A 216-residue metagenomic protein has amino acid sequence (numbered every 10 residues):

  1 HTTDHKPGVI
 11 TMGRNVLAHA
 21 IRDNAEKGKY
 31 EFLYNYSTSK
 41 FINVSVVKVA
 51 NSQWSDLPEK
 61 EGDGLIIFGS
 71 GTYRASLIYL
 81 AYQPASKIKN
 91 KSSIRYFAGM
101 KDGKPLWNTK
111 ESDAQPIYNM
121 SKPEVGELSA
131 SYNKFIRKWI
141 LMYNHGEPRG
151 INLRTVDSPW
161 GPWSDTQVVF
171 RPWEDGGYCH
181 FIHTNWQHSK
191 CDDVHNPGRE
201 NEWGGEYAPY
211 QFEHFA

Functional and structural regions predicted by a protein language model:
H1-I42, K60-G62, G69-P123, Y132-G198: Beta-rich carbohydrate-recognition and catalytic domains
I42-D56, G126-S129, Y207-E213: Beta-propeller and closely related beta-sheet repeat lectin domains
N133, H214-A216: Surface-exposed acidic, glycine-flexible loop patches that form ligand/cofactor-binding and adhesion interfaces
W163-S164, G204-P209: Catalytic cores of extracellular degradative/oxidative enzymes
